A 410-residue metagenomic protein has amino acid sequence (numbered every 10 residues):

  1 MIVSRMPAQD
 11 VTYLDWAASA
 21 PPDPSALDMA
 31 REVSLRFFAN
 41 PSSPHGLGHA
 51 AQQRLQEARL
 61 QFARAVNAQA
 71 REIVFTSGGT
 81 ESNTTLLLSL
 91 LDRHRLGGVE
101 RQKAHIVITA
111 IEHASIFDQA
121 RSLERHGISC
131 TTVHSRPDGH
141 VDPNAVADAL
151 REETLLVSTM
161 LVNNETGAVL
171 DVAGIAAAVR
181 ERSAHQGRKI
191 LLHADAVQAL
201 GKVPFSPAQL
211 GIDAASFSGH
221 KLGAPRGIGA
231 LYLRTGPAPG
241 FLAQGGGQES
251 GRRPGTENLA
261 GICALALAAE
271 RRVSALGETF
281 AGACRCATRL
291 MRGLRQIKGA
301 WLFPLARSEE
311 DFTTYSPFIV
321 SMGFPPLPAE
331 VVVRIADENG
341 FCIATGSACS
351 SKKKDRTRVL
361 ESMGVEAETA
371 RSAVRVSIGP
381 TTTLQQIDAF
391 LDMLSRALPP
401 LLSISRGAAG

Functional and structural regions predicted by a protein language model:
M1-G410: Pyridoxal 5′-phosphate
